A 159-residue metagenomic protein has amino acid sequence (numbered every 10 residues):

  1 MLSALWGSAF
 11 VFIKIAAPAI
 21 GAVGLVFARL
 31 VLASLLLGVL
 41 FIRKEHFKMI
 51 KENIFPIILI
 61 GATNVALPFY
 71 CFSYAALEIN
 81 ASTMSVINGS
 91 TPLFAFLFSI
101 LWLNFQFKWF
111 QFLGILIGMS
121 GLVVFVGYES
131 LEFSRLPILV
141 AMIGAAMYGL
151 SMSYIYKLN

Functional and structural regions predicted by a protein language model:
A4-L5, A9-F10, G38-N88, V124: Specific transmembrane alpha-helical segments of multi-pass solute transporters/efflux pumps, especially DMT/EamA
L5, F10-F12, L32, T63-N64 (+6 more regions): Hydrophobic residues within membrane-embedded alpha-helical segments of Major Facilitator Superfamily
S8-I20, L32, F69-I79, I87 (+1 more regions): Juxtamembrane C-cap of transmembrane helices in multi-pass membrane transport proteins
A17-L67, F94-A95, M147-Y154: Transmembrane alpha-helices of multi-pass small-molecule transport proteins
G24-L35, F69-Q106, Q111-F112, G144: Specific alpha-helical transmembrane segments that line the substrate/conduction pathway and gating interfaces
L37, A95-L97, L101, F133-N159: Transmembrane alpha-helical segments that form core, pore/gating elements of small-molecule transporters/exporters
L37, I58, F98, F107-G127 (+1 more regions): Hydrophobic transmembrane alpha-helices of multi-pass small-molecule transport proteins
P56-G61, S85, I115, P137-A145: Residue-level signature of transmembrane alpha-helical cores of multipass secondary-active transporters and flippases
